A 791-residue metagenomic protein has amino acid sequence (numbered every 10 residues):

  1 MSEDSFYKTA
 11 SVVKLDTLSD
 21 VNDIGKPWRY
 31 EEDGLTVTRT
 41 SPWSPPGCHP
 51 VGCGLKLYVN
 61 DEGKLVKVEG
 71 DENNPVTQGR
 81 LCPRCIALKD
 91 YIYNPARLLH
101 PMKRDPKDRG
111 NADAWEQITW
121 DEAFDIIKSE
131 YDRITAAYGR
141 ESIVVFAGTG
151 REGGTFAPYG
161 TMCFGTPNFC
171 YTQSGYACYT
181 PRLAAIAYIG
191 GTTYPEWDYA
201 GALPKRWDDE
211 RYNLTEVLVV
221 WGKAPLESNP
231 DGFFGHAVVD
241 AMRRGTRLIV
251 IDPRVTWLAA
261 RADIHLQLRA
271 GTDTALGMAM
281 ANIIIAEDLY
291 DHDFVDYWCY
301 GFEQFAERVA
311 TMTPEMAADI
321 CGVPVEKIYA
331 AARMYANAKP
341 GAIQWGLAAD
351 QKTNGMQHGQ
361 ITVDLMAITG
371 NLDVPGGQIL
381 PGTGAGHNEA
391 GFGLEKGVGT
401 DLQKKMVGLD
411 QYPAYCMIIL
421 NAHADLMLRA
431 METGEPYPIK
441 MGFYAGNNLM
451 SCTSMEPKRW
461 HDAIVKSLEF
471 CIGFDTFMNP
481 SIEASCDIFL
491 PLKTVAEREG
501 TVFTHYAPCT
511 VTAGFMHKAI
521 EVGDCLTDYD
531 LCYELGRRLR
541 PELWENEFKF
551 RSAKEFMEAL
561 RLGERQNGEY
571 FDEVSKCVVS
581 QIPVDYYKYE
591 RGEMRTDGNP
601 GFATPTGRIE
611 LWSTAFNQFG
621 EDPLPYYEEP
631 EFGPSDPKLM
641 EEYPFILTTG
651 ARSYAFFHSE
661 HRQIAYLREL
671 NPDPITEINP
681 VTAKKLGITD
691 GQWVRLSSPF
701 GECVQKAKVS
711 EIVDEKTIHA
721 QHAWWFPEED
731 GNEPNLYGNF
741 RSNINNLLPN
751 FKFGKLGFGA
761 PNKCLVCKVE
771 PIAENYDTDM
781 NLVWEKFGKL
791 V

Functional and structural regions predicted by a protein language model:
M1-L289, M316, P324, Y412 (+5 more regions): N-terminal export/assembly segments and adjacent metallocofactor-ligating motifs of anaerobic energy-metabolism
S2-V21, K518, V522, L526-C577 (+2 more regions): Long, contiguous, secondary-structure-rich segments that constitute the structural scaffold of globular domains
V66, D291-H292, I328, A342-I343 (+9 more regions): Acidic/polar loop patches that form or flank catalytic/metal-binding clefts of enzymes that bind anionic ligands
R104-E122, E287-V325, K518-E610, L647 (+3 more regions): N-terminal leader/propeptide and maturation segments of large enzyme subunits in energy/redox metabolism and hydrolases
A123-E141, W207-V217, R308, Y329-A342 (+1 more regions): Glycine-rich phosphate/diphosphate-binding loops that line cofactor/substrate pockets in enzymes
P158-V239, R244-I251, T274-M278, M366-I488 (+3 more regions): Extended redox/cofactor-interaction regions of prokaryotic respiratory oxidoreductases
A260-L268, P491-K493, T510-V522: Short beta-alpha connecting loops at secondary-structure transitions that line or flank enzyme active sites
M280, Y300-H423: Active-site phosphate/pyrophosphate-binding segments
